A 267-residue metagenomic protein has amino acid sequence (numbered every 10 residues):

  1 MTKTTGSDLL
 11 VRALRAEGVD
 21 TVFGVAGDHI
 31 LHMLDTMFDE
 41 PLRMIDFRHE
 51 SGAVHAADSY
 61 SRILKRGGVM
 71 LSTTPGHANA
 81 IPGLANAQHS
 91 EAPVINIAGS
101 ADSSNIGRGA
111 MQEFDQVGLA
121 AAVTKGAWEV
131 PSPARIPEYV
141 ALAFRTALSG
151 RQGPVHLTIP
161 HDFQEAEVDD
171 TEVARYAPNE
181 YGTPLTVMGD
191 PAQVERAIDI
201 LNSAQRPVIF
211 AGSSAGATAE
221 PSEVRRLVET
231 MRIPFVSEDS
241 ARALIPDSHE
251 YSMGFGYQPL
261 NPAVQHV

Functional and structural regions predicted by a protein language model:
M1-V267: N-terminal alpha/beta PP-like core and its mobile active-site loop of ThDP/TPP-dependent enzymes
